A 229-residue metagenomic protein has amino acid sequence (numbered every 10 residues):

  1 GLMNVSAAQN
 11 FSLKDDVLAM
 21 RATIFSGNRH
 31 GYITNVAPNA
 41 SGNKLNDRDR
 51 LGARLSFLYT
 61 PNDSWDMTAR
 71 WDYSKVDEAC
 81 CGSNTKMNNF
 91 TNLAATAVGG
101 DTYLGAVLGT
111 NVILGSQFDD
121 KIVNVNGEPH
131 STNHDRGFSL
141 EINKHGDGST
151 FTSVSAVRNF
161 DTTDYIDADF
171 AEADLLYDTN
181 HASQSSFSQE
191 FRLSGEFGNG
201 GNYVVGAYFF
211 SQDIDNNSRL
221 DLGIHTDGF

Functional and structural regions predicted by a protein language model:
G1-A53, P61-W65, R136, S149-F151 (+1 more regions): Outer-membrane beta-barrel translocator/receptor signature
L2, D15-R21, L45-R50, N92-T96 (+3 more regions): Glycine-rich loops and low-complexity Gly/Arg-rich segments that provide flexible linkers or classic glycine-based
Q9-D15, A40-N43, M87-F90, A171-D174 (+1 more regions): Short, low-complexity, polar/charged sequence segments that are solvent-exposed and flexible
R21, H30-G31, L114-G115, I122-V125 (+1 more regions): Short acidic-glycine motifs
Y32-N39, Y165-A168, N217-R219: Short acidic, glycine/proline-rich loop/turn micro-motifs
G42, R48-V204, F210-Q212: Outer-membrane beta-barrel domain signature, strongest for Gram-negative TonB-dependent receptors and also present
G201-F210, I214-G228: A contiguous, low-structure linker/loop signature
